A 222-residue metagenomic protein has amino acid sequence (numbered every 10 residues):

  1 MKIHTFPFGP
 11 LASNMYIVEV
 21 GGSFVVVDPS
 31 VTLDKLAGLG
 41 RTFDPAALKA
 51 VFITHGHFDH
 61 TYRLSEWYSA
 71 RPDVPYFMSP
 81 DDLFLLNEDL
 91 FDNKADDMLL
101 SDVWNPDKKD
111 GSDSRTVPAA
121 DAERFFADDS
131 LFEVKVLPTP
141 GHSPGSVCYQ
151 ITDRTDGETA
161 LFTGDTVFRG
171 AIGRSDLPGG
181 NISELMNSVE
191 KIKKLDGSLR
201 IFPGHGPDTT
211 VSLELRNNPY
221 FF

Functional and structural regions predicted by a protein language model:
M1-F43, C148-G164: Conserved beta-strand hairpin/beta-sheet module of binuclear metal-dependent hydrolase folds, prominently
K2-H4, P75, R115, E133-K135 (+1 more regions): Conserved beta-strand segments of alpha/beta enzyme cores
K2-P7, V27-S30, I53-T54, L137-T139 (+1 more regions): Short, flexible loop segments at the rims of nucleotide/cofactor-binding pockets, characterized by
Y16, N87-L90, Y149, L213-E214: Short, well-ordered secondary-structure micro-motifs
F24, D96, E133-P138, S143-F222: Metallo-beta-lactamase
P29, H55, P80, D165-T166 (+1 more regions): Short secondary-structure boundary segments
T32-L131, N217-Y220: Active-site HxH/HxHxD metal-binding segment of metal-dependent hydrolases
